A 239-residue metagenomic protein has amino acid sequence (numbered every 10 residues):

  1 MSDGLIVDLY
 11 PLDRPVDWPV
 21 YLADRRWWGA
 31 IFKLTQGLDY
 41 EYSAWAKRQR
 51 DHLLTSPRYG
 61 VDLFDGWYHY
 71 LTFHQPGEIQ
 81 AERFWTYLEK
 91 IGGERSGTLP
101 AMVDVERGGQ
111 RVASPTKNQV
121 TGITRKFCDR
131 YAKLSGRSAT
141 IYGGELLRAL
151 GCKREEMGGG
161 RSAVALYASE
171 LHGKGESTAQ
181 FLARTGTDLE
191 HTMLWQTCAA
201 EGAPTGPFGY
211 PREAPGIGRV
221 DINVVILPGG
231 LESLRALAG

Functional and structural regions predicted by a protein language model:
M1-D13, Y21-D24, E155-G239: Functionally critical loop-and-helix segments that line ligand-binding/catalytic clefts of soluble enzyme domains
S2-S135: Substrate-binding cleft of extracellular glycoside hydrolase catalytic domains
S43, G144, K153, D221-N223: Alpha-helix initiation/capping motif
F64, Y68-Y70, L134-L150, V164-L166: Aromatic-lined carbohydrate-recognition surfaces of secreted/lumenal glycan-active proteins
T72, G108, L146-R148, A199-E201: Short, solvent-exposed loop/turn segments at secondary-structure junctions
P76-I79, L147-M157: Glycine-rich, charge-decorated loop segments at or immediately adjacent to ligand/cofactor-binding or catalytic sites
P115, Q119, G136, Y142-E145 (+2 more regions): Basic/polar, cationic surfaces and motifs that engage anionic cell-wall and phosphate/carboxylate ligands
